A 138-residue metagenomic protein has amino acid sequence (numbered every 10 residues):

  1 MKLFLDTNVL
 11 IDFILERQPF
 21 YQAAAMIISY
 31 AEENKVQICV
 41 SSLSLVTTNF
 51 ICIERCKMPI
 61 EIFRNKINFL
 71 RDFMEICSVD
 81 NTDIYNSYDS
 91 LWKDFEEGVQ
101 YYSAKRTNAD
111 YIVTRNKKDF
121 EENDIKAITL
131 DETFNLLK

Functional and structural regions predicted by a protein language model:
M1-V40, R55-E61, E122, F134-K138: Short, well-structured N-terminal submotif of metal-dependent ribonuclease cores
K2, K105-K138: Acidic, PIN/NYN-like endoribonuclease modules and their adjacent C-terminal/linker elements
N8-V9, L43, T82, K118 (+1 more regions): Alpha-helix/helix-capping structural signal
I11, V46-N49, D119-E121: Short, active-site-adjacent cap segments at secondary-structure transitions
A25, T47-E75, V79-D83: Active-site-proximal, substrate-binding regions of enzyme catalytic domains and RNA-binding/basic surfaces
V40-S42, T114: Short beta-strand segments at enzyme active-site cores
D72-K117: Active-site neighborhoods of divalent-metal-dependent phosphate/nucleic-acid chemistry enzymes
